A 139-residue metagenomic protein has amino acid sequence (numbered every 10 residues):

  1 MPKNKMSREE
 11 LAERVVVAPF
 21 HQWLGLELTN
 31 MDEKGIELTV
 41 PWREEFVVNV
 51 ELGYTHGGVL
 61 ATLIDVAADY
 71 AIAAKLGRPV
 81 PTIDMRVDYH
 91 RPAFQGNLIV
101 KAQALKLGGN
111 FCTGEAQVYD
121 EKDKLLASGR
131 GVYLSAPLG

Functional and structural regions predicted by a protein language model:
M1-G139: Terminal targeting signals and extreme-terminal segments of soluble enzymes
